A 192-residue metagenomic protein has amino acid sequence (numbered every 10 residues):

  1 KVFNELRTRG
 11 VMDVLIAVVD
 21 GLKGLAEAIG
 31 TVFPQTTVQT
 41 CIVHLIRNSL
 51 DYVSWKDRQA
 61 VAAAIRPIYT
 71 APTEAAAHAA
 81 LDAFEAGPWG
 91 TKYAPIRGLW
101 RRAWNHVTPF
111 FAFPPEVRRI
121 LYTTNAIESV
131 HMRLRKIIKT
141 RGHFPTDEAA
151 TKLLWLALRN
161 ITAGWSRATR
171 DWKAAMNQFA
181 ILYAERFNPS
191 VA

Functional and structural regions predicted by a protein language model:
K1-I16: Short, basic/hydrophobic alpha-helical segments
N4, E27-G30, D82: A broadly conserved amphipathic alpha-helix scaffold signal in soluble, globular proteins
G10, V14, G21, F33 (+6 more regions): Short coil/turn residues that cap or connect secondary-structure elements
D13, T37, R118-L121: A generic hydrophobic-helix recognition signal that picks specific residues within alpha-helical hydrophobic
I16-K23, A28-A64: Conserved beta-strand -> loop -> alpha-helix junction used to position metal-binding or nucleic-acid-contacting
T70-A192: Acidic/histidine-rich catalytic cores and adjacent linkers of DNA breakage/strand-transfer/modification proteins
